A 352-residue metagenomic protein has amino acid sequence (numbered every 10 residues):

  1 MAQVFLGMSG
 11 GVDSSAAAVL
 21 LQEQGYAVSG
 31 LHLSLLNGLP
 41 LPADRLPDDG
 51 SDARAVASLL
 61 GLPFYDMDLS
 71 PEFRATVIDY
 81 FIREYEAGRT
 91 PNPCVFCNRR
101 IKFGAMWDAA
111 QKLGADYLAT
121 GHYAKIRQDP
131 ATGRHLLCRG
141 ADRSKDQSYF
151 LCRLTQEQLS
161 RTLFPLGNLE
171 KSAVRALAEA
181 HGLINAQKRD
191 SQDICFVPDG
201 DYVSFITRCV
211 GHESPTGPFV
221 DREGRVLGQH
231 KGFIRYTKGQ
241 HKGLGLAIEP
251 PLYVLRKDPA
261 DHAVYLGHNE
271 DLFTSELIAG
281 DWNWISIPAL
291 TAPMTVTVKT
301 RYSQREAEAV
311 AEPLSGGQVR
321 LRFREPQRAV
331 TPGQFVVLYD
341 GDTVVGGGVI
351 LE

Functional and structural regions predicted by a protein language model:
M1-C152, L163, A173, E179: ATP-dependent adenylation/nucleotidyltransferase module used to activate substrates
A119-I126, P130-E352: AMP-forming adenylation/ATP pyrophosphatase catalytic core
